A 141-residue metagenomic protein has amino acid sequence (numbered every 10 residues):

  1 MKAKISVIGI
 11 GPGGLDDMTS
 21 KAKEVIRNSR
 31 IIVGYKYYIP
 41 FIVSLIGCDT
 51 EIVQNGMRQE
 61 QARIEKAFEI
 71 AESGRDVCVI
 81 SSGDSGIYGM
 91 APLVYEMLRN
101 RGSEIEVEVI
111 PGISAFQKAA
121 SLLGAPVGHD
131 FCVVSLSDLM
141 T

Functional and structural regions predicted by a protein language model:
M1-I110, K118: Class I S-adenosyl-L-methionine
A115-T141: Short, glycine-/small-residue-rich phosphate/pyrophosphate-handling segment
